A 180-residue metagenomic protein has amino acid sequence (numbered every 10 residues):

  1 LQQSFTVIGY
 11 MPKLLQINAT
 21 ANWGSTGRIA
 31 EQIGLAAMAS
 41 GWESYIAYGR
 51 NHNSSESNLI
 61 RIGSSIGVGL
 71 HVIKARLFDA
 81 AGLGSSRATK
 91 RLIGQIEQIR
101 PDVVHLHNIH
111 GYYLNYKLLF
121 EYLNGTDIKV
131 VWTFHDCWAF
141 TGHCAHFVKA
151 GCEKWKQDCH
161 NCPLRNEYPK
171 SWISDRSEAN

Functional and structural regions predicted by a protein language model:
L1-Y10: Short, Lys/Arg-enriched N-terminal segments with co-localized hydrophobic residues within the first ~10-30 amino acids
P12-N180: Catalytic cores of nucleotide-sugar-dependent glycosyltransferases that transfer UDP/GDP/TDP-activated
